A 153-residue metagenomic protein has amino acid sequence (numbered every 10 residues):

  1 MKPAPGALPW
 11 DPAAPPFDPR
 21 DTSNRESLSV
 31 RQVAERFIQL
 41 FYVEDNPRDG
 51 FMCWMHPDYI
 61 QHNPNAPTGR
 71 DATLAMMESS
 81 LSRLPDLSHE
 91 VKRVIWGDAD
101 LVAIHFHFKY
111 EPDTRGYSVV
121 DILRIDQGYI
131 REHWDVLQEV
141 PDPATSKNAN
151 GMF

Functional and structural regions predicted by a protein language model:
M1-F153: C-terminal and inter-domain tail/linker signature
